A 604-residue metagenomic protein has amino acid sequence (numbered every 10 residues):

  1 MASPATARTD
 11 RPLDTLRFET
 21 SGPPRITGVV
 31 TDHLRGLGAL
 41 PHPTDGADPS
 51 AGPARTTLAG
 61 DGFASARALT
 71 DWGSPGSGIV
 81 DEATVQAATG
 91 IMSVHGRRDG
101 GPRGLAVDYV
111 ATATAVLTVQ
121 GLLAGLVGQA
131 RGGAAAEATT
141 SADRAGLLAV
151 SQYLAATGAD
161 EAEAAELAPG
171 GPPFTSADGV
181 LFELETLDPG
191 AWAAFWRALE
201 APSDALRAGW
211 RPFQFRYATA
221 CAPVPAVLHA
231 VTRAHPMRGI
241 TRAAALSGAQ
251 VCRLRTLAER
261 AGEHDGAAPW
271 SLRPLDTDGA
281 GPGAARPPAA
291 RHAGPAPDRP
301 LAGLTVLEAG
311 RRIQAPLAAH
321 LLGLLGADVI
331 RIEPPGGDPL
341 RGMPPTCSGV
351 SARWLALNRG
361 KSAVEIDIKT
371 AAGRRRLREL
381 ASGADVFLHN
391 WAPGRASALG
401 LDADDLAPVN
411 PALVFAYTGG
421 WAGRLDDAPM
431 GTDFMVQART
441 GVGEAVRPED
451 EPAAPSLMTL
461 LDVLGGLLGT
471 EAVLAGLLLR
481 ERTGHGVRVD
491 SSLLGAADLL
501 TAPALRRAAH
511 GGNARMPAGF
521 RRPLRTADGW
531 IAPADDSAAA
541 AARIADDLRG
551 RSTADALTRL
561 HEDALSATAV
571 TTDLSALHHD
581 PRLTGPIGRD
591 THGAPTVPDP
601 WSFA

Functional and structural regions predicted by a protein language model:
M1-V80, A87-G336, R378, A407-Y417 (+4 more regions): Acyl-CoA thioester-binding alpha/beta core of soluble enzymes
Q86, G431-P448: Flexible glycine/proline-rich, aromatic-decorated loop/lid segments
G310, D367-I368, N390-W391, R439 (+1 more regions): Glycine-rich, N-terminal phosphate-binding loop of Rossmann-like dinucleotide-binding domains
A327, R331-A363: Glycine-rich phosphate-binding loop and adjoining beta1-alpha1-beta2 segment of Rossmann-like nucleotide-binding folds
R374, W391-D402, D426: Glycine/threonine-rich flexible loop motifs
E379-L380, A428: Structural alpha-helical scaffold elements that stabilize or flank donor/cofactor-binding regions in carbohydrate
A384: An anion/phosphate-binding loop that grips the pyrophosphate of nucleotide cofactors and donors
F387: Hydrophobic acceptor-binding patch used for acceptor engagement in glycosyltransferases
